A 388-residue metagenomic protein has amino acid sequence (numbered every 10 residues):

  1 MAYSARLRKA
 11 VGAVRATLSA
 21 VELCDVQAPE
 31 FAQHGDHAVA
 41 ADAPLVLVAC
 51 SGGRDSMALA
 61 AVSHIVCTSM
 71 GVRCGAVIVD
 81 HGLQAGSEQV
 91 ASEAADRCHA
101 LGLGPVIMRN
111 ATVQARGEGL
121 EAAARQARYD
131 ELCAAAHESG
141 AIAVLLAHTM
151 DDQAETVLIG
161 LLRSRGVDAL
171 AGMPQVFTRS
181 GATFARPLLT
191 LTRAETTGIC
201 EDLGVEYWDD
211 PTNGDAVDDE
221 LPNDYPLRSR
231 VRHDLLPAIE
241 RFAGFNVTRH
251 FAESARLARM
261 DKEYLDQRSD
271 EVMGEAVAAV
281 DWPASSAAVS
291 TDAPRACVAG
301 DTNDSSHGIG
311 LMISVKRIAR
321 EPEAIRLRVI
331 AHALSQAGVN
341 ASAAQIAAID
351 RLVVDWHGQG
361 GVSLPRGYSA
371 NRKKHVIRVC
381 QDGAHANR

Functional and structural regions predicted by a protein language model:
M1-D234: Core alpha/beta nucleotide-donor-binding catalytic domains of modification enzymes
L7, C24, D281-S290, P294-C297 (+1 more regions): Mid-to-C-terminal catalytic/tRNA-binding core of tRNA(Ile)-lysidine synthase
L23-D42, A216-E220, G274-G310: Intrinsically disordered, low-complexity terminal tails and inter-domain linkers enriched for S/T/G/P/D/E
D25-F31, W208-G214, G244-F251, G338-I346: Short, surface-exposed acidic
A127, D152-Q153, R165, L191 (+4 more regions): Residue-level signal for short amphipathic helical patches enriched in basic/charged and nearby hydrophobic residues
L203-R256, M260, V277, V329 (+4 more regions): Mid-to-C-terminal catalytic subdomains of enzymes that bind/position adenosyl phosphate moieties or nucleic-acid
Y264-A276: Long, charged amphipathic helices and adjacent flexible linkers at domain junctions
